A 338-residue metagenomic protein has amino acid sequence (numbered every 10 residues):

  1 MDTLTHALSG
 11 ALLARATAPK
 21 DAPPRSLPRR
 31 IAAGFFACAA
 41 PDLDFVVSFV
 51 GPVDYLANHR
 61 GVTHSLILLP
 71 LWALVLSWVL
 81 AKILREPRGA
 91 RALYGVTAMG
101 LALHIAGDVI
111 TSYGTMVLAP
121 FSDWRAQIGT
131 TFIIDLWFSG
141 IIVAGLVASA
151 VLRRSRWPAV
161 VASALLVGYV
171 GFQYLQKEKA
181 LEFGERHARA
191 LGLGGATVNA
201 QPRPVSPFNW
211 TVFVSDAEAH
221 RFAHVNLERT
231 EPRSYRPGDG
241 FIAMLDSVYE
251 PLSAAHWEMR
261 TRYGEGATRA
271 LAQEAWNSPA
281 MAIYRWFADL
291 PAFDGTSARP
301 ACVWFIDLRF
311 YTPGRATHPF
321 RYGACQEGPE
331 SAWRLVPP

Functional and structural regions predicted by a protein language model:
M1-P202: N-terminal membrane-targeting hydrophobic helices
A196, P204, N209-P338: Extracytosolic and intramembrane catalytic regions of membrane-associated proteins in envelope/secretory systems
